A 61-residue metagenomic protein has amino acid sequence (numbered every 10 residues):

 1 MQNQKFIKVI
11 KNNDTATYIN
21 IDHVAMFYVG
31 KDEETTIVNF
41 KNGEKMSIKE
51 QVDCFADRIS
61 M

Functional and structural regions predicted by a protein language model:
M1-Y18, H23-M61: Acidic, Ser/Thr- and proline-rich intrinsically disordered linker/docking segments of eukaryotic scaffolds
